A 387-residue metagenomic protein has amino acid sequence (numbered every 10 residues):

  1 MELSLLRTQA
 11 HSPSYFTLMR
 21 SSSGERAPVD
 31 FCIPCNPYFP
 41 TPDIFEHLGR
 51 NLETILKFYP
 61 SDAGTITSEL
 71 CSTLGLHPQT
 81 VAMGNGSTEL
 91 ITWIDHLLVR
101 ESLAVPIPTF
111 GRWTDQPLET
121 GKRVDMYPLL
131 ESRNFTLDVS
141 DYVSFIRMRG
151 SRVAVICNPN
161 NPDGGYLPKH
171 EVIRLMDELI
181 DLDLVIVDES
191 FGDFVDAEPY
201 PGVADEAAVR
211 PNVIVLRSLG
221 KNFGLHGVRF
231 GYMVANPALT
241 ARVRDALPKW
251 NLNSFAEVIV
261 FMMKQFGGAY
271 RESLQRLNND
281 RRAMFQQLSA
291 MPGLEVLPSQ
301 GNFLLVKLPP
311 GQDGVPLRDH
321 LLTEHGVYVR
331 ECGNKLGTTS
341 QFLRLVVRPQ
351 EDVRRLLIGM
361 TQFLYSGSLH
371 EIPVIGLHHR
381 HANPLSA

Functional and structural regions predicted by a protein language model:
M1-F58, S72, G150, A382-L385: N-terminal "arm"/small-domain region of PLP-dependent enzymes with the aminotransferase-like
P40-T41, D62, N212-A290, L294-L297: PLP-dependent aminotransferase class I/II
G64, H77-E101: Conserved beta-loop-alpha segment that forms the PLP phosphate-binding cup at the N-terminus of a helix
H96-I156: PLP-dependent aminotransferase-like
R133-A197: Active-site phosphate-binding strand-loop segment of PLP-dependent enzymes
N278, M291-H325, G376-A387: Conserved PLP-binding catalytic core of the aspartate aminotransferase-like
T323-E324, N334-A387: PLP-dependent enzyme catalytic core of the Aspartate aminotransferase-like
